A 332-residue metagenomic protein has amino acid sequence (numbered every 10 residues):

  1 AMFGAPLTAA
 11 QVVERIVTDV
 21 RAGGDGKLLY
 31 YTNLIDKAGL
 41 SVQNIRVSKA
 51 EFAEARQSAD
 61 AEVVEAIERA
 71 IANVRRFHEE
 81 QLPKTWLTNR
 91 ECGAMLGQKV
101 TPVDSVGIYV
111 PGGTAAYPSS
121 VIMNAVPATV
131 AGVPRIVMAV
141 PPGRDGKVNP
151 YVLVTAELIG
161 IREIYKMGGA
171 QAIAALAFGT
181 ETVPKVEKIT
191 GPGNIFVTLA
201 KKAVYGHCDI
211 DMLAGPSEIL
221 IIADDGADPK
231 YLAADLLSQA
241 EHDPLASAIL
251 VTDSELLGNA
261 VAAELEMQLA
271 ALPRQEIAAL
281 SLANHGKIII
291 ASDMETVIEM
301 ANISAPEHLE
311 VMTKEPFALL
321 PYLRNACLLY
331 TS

Functional and structural regions predicted by a protein language model:
A1-D104: N-terminal Rossmann-like NAD(P)+-binding subdomain of aldehyde/semialdehyde dehydrogenases
T88-V154: Conserved small-residue-rich beta-alpha loop and adjacent elements that most often cradle the phosphate/pyrophosphate
C92-G93, G143-K147, M167-A175, P316: Short acidic loop-to-helix transition motifs that present clustered carboxylates
V140-G143, G169, N194, D225-A227 (+2 more regions): Short, ordered loop/turn segments at secondary-structure junctions
G160-S247: Conserved NAD(P)+-binding/catalytic subdomain of aldehyde/semialdehyde dehydrogenases
L250-Y322, A326: A glycine- and small/hydrophobic-rich beta-loop-beta segment that serves as a flexible "lid/hinge" or phosphate-binding
Y330-T331: Conserved small/polar residues in nucleotide/adenosyl-binding loops
